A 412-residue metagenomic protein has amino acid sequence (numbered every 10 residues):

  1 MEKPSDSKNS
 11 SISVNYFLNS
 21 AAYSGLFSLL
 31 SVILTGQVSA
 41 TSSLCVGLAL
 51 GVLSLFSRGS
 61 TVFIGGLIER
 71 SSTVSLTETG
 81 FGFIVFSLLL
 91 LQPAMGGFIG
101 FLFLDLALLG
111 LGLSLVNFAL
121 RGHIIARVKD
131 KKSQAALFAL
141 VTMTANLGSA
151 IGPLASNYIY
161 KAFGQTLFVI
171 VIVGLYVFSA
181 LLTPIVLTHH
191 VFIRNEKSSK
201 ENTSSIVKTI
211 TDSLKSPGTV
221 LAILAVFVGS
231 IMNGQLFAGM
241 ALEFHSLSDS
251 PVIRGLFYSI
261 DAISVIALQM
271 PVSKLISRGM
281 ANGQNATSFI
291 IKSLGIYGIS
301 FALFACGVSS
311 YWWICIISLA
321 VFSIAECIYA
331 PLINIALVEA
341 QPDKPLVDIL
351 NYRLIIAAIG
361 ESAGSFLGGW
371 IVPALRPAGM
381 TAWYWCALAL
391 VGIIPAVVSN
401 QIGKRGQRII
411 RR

Functional and structural regions predicted by a protein language model:
M1-N9, H190-A222: Juxtamembrane intracellular "pre-TM" segments in multi-pass secondary transporters
E2-S54, V220-Y258: Helix-loop boundary and gating motifs at the non-cytosolic
S54-V62, S149-A150, A262-I266, M270 (+1 more regions): Residue-level signature of mid-helix packing/kink "hotspots" within the transmembrane helices of 12-pass Major
S60-S72, Y160, L268-N285, V372: Helix-to-loop junctions at the C-terminal end of transmembrane segments in multipass secondary transporters
G82-G97, G295-S309: C-terminal ends and interior cores of transmembrane alpha-helices in multi-pass membrane transporters/permeases
A107-T144: Cytoplasmic helix-loop-helix junction between adjacent transmembrane helices in 12-TM secondary transporters
K161-Y176, V372-G392: A membrane-interface helix-boundary motif in multi-pass transporters
K344-L375: A late C-terminal transmembrane helix in Major Facilitator Superfamily
